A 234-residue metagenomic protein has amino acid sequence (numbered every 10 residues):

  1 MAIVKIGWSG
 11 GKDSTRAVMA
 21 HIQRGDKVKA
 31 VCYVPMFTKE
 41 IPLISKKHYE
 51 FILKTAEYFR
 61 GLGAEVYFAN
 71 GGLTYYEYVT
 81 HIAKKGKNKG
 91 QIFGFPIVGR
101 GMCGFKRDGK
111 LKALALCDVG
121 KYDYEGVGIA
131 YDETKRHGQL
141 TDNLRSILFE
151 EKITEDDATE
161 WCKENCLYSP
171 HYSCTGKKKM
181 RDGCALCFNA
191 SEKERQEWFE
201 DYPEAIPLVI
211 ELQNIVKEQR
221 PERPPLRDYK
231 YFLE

Functional and structural regions predicted by a protein language model:
M1-E234: Nucleotide-activated chemistry modules centered on ATP-dependent adenylation/adenylyltransferase
